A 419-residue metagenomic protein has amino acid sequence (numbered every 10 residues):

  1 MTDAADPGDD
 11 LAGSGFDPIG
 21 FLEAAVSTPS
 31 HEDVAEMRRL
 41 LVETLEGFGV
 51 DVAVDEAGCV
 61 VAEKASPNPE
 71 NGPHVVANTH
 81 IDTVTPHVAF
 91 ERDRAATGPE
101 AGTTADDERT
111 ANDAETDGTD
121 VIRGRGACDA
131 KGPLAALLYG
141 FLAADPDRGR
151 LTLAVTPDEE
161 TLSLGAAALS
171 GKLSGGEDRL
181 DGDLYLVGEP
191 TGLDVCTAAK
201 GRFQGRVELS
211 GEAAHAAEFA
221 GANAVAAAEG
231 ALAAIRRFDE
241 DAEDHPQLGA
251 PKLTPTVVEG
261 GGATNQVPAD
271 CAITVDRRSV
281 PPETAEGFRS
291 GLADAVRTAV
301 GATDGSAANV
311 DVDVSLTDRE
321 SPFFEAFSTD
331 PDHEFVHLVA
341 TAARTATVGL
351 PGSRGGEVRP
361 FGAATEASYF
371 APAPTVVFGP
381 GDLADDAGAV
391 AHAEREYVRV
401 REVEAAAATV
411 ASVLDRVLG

Functional and structural regions predicted by a protein language model:
T2-A127, T365, A387, E404 (+1 more regions): Acidic/His- and Gly-rich active-site-bordering loop/insert found across diverse amide/peptide-bond hydrolases
T2-A4, R206, G211-G419: Metal-dependent amide/peptide-bond hydrolase catalytic core, centered on the "pita-bread" metallohydrolase fold
L41, P133-A144, A166-L169, A228-A231 (+2 more regions): Buried hydrophobic packing segments
A53, V76, T152-A154, D313: A structural signal for isolated positions on well-ordered beta-strands in alpha/beta enzyme cores
V75-A77, A154, L186, V376-F378: Hydrophobic/aromatic beta-strand patches that form the interior of the parallel beta-sheet core in alpha/beta enzyme
T85-P86, D120-F141, H215: Glycine/serine-rich anion-binding loops at beta->alpha junctions that coordinate negatively charged ligand groups
E100-D120, G140-A154, E177-L180, I235-D244 (+1 more regions): Phosphate-handling active-site elements
A135-Q204: Acidic/histidine-rich catalytic neighborhood of metal-dependent amide-processing enzymes
